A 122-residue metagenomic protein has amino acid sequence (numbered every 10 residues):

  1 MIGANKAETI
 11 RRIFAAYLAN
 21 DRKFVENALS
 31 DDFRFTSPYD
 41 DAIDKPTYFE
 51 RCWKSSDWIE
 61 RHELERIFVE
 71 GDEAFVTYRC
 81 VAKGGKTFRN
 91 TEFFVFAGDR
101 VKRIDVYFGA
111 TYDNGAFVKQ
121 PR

Functional and structural regions predicted by a protein language model:
M1-I2, T36-P38, F49-R122: A beta-strand edge to alpha-helix "cap/lid" segment located at domain peripheries
M1-K23, N27, D31, D72 (+1 more regions): Short, low-complexity N-terminal intrinsically disordered segments enriched in polar/charged residues
D41-I43: Acidic-and-aromatic substrate-binding clefts and catalytic sites of carbohydrate-active enzymes
